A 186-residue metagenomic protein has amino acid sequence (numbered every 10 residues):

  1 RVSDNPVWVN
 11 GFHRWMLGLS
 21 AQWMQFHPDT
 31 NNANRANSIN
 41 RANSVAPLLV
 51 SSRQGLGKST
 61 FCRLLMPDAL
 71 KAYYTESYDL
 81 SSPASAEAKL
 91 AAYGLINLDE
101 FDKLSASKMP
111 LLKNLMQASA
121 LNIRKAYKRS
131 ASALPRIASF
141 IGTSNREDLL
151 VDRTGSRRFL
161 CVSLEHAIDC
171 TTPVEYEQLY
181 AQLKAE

Functional and structural regions predicted by a protein language model:
R1-A91: P-loop NTPase catalytic core of nucleic-acid-dependent motor ATPases
P28, N37, A42-V45, A72-S77 (+3 more regions): Feature primarily recognizes SF3-like P-loop helicase cores of small DNA viruses
